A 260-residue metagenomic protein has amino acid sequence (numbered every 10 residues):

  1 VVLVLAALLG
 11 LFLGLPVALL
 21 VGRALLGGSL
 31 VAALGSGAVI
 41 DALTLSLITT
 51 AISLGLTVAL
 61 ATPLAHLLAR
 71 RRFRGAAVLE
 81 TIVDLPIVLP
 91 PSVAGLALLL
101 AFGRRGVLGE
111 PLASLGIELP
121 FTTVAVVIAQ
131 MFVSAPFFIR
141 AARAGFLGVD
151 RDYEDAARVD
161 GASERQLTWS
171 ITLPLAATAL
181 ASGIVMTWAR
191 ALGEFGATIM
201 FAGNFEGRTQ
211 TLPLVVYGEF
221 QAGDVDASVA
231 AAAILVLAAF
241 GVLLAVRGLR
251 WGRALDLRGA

Functional and structural regions predicted by a protein language model:
V1-G28, G37-L147, I171, L175-G196 (+2 more regions): Membrane-water interface segments at the C-terminal ends of transmembrane alpha-helices in multi-pass inner-membrane
R74, D152, A162-E164: Short coil/turn motifs that cap or connect alpha-helices
L100, A197-G223: Glycine-rich helix-loop "coupling/hinge" segments at transmembrane-helix boundaries in multipass transporters
A157: The alpha-helix within a helix-turn-helix
D160-A162, P174: Glycine/proline-centered hinge or cleavage motifs at structural transition points of membrane proteins
R250-A260: Short cytosolic juxtamembrane segments of multi-pass membrane proteins
